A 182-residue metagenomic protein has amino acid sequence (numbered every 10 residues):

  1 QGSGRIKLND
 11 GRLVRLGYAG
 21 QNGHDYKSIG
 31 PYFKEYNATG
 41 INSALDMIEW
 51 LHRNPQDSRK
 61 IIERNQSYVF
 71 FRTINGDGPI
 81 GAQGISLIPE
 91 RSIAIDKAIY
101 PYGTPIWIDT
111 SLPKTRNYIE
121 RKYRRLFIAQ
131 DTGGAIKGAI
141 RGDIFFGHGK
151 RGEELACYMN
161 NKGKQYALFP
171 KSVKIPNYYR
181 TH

Functional and structural regions predicted by a protein language model:
Q1-H182: Solvent-exposed, well-ordered loop and adjacent helix/strand elements within mature globular domains that form
